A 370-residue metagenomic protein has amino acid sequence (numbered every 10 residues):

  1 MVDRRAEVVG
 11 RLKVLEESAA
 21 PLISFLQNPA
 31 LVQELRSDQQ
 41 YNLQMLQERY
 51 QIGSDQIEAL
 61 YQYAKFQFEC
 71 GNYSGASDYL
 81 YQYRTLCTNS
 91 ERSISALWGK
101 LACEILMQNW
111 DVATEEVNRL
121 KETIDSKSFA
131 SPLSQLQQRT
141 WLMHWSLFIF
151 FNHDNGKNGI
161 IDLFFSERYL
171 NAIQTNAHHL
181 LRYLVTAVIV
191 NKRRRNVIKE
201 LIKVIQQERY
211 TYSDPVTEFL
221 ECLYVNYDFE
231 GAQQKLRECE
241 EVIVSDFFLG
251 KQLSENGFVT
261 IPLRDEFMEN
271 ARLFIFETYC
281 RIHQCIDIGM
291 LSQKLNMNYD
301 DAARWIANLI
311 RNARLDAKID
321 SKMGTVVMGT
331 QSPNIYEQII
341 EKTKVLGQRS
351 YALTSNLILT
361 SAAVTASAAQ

Functional and structural regions predicted by a protein language model:
M1-I94, W98-Q370: Charged, E/D/K/R/S-rich low-complexity terminal regions of large eukaryotic assembly subunits
